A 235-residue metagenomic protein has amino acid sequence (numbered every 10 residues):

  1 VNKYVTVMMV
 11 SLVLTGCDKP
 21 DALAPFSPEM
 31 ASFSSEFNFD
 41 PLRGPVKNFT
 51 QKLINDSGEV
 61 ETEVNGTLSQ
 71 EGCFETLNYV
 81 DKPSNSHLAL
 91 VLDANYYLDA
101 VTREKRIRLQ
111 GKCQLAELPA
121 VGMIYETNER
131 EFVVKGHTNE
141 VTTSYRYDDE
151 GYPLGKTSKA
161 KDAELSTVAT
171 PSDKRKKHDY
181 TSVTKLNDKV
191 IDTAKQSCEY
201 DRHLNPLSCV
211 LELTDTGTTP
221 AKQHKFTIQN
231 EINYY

Functional and structural regions predicted by a protein language model:
V1-T15: Sec-dependent bacterial lipoprotein signal peptides
C17-Y235: Buried hydrophobic residues that stabilize the cores of well-folded domains
